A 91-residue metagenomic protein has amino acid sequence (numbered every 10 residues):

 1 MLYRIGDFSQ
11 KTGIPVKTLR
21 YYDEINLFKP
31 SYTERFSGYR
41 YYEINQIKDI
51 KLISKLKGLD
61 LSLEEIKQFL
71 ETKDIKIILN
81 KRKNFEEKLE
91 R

Functional and structural regions predicted by a protein language model:
M1-S62: Basic helix-turn-helix/winged-helix DNA-binding cores and closely related short helical interaction motifs
S54, L59, I66-R91: Short, charged amphipathic alpha-helical surface segments
